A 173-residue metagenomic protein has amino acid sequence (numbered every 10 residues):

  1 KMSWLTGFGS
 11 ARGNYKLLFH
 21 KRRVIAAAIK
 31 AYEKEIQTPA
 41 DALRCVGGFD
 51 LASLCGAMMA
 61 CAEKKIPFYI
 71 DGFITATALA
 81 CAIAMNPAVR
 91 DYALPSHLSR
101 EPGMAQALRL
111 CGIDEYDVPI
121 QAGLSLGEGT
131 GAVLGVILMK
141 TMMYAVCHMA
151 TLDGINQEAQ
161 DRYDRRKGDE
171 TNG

Functional and structural regions predicted by a protein language model:
K1-G173: N-terminal loops that bind phosphate or other acidic moieties and the adjacent beta-alpha structural core
